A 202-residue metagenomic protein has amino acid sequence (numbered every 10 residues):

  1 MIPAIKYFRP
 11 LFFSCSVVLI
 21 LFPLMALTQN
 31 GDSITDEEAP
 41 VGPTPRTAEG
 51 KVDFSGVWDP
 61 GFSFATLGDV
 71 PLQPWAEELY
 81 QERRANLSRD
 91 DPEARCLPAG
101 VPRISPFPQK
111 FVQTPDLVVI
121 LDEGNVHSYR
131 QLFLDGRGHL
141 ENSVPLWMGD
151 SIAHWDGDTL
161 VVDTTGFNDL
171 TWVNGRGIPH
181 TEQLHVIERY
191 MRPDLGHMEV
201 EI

Functional and structural regions predicted by a protein language model:
M1-R9: N-terminal secretory signal peptides that target proteins for export/translocation
I2, L24-I202: PEST-like low-complexity, intrinsically disordered acidic/proline/serine-rich tracts that flank trafficking/processing
F12-L24: Bacterial N-terminal signal peptides
